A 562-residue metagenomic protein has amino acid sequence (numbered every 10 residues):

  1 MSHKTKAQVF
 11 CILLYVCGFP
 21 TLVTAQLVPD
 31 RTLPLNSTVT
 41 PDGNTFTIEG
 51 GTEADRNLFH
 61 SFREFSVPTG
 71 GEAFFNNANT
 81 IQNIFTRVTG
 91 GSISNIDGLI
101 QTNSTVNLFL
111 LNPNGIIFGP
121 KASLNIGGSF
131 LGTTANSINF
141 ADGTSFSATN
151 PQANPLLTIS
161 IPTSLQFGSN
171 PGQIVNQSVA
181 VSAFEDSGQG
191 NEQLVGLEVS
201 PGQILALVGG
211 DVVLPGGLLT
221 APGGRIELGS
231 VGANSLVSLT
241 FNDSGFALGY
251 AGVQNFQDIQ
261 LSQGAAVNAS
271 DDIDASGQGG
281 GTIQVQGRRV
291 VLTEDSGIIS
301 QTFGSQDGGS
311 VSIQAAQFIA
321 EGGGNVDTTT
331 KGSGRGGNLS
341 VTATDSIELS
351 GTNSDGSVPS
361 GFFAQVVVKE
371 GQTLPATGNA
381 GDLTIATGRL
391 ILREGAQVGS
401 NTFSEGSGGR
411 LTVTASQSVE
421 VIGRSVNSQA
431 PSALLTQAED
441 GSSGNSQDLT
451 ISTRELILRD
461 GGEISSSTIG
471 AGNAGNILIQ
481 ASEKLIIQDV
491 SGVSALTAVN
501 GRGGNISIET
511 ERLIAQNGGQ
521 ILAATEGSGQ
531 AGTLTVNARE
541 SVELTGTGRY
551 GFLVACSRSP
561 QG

Functional and structural regions predicted by a protein language model:
S2-G562: Extracellular and secretory-pathway beta-repeat/beta-biased strand scaffolds
